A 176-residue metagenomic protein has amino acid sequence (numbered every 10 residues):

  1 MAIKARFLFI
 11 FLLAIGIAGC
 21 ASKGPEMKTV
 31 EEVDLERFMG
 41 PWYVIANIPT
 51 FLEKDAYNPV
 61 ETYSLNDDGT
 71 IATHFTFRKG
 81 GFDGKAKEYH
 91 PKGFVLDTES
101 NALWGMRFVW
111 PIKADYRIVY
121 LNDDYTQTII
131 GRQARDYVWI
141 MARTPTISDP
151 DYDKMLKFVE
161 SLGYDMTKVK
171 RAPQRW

Functional and structural regions predicted by a protein language model:
M1-L8: Bacterial N-terminal signal peptides that target proteins for export
A14-I17: Bacterial Sec-type N-terminal signal peptides, specifically the leucine/valine-rich hydrophobic h-region
C20-W176: A beta-rich soluble binding module of mature secreted/lumenal proteins
